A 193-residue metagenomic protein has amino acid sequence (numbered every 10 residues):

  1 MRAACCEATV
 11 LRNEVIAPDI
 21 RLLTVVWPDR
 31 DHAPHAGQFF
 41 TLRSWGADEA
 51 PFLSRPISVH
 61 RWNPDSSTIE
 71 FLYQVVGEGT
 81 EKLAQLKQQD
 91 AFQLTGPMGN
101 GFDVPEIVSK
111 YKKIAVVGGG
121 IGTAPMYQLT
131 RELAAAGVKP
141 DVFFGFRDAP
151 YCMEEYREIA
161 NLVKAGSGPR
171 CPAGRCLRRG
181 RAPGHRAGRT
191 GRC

Functional and structural regions predicted by a protein language model:
M1-Q88: Ferredoxin-reductase
E78-C193: FNR/FR-type flavoprotein reductase catalytic core
